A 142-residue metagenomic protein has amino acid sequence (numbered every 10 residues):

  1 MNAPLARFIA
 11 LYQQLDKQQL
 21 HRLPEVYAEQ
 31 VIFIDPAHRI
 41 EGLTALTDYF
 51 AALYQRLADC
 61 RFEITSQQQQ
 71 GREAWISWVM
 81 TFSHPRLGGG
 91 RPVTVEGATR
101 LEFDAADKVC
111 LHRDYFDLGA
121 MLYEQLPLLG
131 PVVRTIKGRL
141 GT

Functional and structural regions predicted by a protein language model:
M1-A3, L126-P127: Short, structured coil/loop segments at alpha-helix boundaries
N2-L5, L20-P24, A28-E73: A solvent-exposed, acidic/Ser-Thr-rich amphipathic alpha-helical stretch
L11-Y12: Juxtamembrane and targeting peptides
L15-Q19: Short helix-adjacent coil turns
R56-L57, R61, Q68-T142: A beta-strand edge to alpha-helix "cap/lid" segment located at domain peripheries
